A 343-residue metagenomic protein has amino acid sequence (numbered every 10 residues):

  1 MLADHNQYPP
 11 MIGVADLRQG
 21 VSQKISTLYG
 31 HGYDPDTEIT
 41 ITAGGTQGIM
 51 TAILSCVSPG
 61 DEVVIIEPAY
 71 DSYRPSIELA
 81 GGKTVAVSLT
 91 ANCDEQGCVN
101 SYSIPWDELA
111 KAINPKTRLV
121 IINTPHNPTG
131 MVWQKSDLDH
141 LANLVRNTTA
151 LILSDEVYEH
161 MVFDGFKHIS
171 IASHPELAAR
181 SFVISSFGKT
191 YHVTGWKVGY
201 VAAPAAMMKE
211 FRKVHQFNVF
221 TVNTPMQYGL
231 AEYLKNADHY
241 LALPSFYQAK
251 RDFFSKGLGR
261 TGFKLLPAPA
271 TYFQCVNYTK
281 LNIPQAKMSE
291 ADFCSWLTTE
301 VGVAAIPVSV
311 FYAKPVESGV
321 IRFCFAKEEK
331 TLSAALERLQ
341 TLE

Functional and structural regions predicted by a protein language model:
M1-G44, T51, P105, Y233-K235 (+1 more regions): N-terminal small-domain helix-loop-helix segment of the aminotransferase-like
S55-I77: Conserved PLP-anchoring active-site segment centered on the Schiff-base-forming lysine
D61, G82, N147-L151, A178-A179: A short helix->loop->beta-strand "cap" motif at the edges of active sites that frequently abuts
V64, D107-K111, A286-K287, W296-A305 (+1 more regions): PLP-dependent enzyme catalytic core of the Aspartate aminotransferase-like
A80, N147-T148, T261, V301: Helix C-cap/helix->beta junction micro-motif
L89-D164: Active-site phosphate-binding strand-loop segment of PLP-dependent enzymes
R180-A270: PLP-dependent aminotransferase class I/II
Y247-Q248, G262-E300: Conserved PLP-binding catalytic core of the aspartate aminotransferase-like
